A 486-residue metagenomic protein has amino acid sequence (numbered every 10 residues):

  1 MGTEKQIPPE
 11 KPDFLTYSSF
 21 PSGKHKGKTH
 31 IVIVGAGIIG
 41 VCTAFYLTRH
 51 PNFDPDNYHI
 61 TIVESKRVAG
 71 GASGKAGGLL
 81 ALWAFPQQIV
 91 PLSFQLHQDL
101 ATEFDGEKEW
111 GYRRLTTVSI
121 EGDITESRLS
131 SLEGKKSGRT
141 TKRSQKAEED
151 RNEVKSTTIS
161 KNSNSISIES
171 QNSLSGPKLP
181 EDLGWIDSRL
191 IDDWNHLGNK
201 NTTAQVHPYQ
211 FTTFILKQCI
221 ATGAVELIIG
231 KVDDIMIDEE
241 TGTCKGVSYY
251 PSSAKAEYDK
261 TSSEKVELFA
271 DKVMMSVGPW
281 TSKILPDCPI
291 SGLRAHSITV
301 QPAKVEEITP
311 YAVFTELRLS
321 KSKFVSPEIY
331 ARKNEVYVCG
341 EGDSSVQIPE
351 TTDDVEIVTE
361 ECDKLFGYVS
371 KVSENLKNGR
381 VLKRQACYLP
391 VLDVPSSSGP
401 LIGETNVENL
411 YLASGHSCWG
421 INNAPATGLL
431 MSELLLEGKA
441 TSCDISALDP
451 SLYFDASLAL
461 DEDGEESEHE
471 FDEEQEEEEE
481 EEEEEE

Functional and structural regions predicted by a protein language model:
G2-G27: A short, basic/flexible loop-to-alpha-helix module at the beginning of a structural domain
G27-T61: N-terminal Rossmann-like FAD-binding beta1-loop-alpha1 element of flavoenzymes
F45-R49, G78-L80, W110-R114, L268-E408: Active-site substrate-recognition segment that forms the wall of the catalytic cavity or substrate channel
Y46, H59, S65-R139: Conserved FAD-binding subdomain of flavin-dependent enzymes
Q88-L92, G198-K217, D354-E361, C418 (+1 more regions): Short beta-strand to alpha-helix junction loop
E103-F104, Y112-R113, I120-I229, D234-T243 (+1 more regions): Flavin (FAD/FMN) cofactor-binding and adjacent substrate-gating region of FAD-dependent oxidoreductase domains
T202-E306: Predominantly flavin-linked oxidoreductase catalytic cores and closely associated redox partners
N375-D472: C-terminal catalytic lobe of FAD-dependent flavoproteins
